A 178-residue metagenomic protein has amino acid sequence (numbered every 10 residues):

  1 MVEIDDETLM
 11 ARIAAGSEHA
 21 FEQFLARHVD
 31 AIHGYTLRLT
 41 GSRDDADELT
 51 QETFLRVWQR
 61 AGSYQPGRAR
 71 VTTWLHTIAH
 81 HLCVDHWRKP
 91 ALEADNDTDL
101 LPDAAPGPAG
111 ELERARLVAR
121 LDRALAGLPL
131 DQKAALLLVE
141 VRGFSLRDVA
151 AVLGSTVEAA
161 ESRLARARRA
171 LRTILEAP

Functional and structural regions predicted by a protein language model:
V2, A14-Q23, H33-E52, S63 (+2 more regions): Short, charged helix-capping/linker segments at alpha-helix termini
V2-D6, D85, L92-V118, S145: Internal acidic/polar
V2-E3, R12, D99, A115 (+4 more regions): C-terminal edge and immediately downstream basic/flexible tail or linker adjoining helix-turn-helix-like DNA-binding
F24-L25, I32, L125-D148, V152 (+1 more regions): Short amphipathic alpha helix immediately N-terminal
L25-R43, R60, H76, L125 (+1 more regions): Amphipathic, Lys/Arg- and hydrophobic-enriched alpha-helical face
G34, E48-L55, A69-H81: Structural recognition of an alpha-helix C-terminal capping motif at a helix-to-coil junction
Q59-P66, T77-N96, R114: Arg/Lys-rich amphipathic alpha helix in sigma70-family domain 2
H80, V84, Q132, V141 (+2 more regions): DNA-recognition helix of helix-turn-helix
